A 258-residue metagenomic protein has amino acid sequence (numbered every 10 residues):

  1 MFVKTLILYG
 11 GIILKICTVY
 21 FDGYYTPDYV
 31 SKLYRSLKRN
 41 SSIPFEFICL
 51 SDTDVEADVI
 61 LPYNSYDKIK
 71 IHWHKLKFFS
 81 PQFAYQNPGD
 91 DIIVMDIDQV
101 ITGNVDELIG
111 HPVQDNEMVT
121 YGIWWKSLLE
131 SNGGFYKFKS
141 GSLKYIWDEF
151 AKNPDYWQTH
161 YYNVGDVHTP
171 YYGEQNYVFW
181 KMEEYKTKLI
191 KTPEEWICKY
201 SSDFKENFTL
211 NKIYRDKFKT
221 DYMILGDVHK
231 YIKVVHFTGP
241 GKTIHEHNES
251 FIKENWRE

Functional and structural regions predicted by a protein language model:
F2-V3, L8-I71, A84-P88, S140 (+2 more regions): N-terminal anchoring/stem segment of glycosyltransferases
F21-Y24, T53-E56, S65-Y66, Q99-I101 (+5 more regions): Short, solvent-exposed loop/turn segments at secondary-structure junctions
K32, S36-N40, F78, N176-E184: Amphipathic alpha-helical segments that form well-ordered structural scaffolds and often line/cohere around active
I43, G141-E258: A glycosyltransferase accessory/donor-loop signature
I43-D52, I93, M118-T120, V235: Short, hydrophobic beta-strand segments that form beta-sheet elements in well-ordered domains
F47, F79, D98, Y136 (+2 more regions): A residue-level signal for conserved active-site and pocket-lining positions in enzyme catalytic cores
V55, P62, H74-E130, K137-G141: GT-A fold catalytic core of metal-dependent nucleotide-sugar glycosyltransferases, centered on the diacidic
I71, L128-E130, G226-K230: Extracellular/periplasmic catalytic domains that process cell-envelope and extracellular macromolecules
